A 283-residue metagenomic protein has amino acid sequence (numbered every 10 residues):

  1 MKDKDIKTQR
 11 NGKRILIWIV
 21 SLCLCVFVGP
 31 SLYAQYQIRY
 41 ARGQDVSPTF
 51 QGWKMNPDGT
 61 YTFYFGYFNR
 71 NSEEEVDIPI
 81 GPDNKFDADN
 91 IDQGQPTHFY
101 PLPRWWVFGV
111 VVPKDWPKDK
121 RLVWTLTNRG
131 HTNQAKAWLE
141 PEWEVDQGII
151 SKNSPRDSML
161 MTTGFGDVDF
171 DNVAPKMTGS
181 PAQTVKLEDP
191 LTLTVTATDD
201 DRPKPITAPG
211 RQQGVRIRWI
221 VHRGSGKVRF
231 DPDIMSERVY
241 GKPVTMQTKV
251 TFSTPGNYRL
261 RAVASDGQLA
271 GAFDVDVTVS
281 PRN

Functional and structural regions predicted by a protein language model:
M1-A34: Intrinsic disorder/low-complexity segments
A41-Q44, I150-P175: Proline/serine/threonine-rich low-complexity linkers at boundaries of modular beta-sandwich domains
M55, Y240, Q247-T254, G267: Residue-level recognition of secondary-structure-to-loop junctions
G59, K114-K120, E188-L191, V244 (+1 more regions): Short tyrosine-centred short linear motifs in exposed loops/low-complexity segments
N69-N71, Q183, A197-G210, V221-R223 (+1 more regions): Extracellular acidic, Ser/Thr/Pro-rich low-complexity tracts
Q93-P96, G210-T248: Low-complexity "stalk/linker" and mucin-like segments enriched in Ser/Thr/Pro/Ala/Gly
G271-S280: C-terminal edge beta-strand
